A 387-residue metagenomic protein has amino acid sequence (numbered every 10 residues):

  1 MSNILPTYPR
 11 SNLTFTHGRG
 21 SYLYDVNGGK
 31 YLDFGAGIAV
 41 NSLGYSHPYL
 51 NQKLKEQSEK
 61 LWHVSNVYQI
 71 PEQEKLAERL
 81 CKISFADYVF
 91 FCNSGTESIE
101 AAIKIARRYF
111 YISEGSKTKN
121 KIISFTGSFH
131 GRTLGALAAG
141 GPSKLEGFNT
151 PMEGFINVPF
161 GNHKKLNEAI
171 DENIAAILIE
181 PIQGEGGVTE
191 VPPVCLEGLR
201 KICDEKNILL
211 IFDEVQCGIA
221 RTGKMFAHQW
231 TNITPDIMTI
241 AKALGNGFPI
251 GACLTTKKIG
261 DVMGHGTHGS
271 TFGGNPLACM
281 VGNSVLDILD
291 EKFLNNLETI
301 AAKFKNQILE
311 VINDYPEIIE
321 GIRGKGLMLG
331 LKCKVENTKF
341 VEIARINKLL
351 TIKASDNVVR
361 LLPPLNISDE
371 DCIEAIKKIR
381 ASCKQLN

Functional and structural regions predicted by a protein language model:
M1-N387: Conserved N-terminal phosphate-binding loop of PLP-dependent enzymes in the Aspartate aminotransferase
